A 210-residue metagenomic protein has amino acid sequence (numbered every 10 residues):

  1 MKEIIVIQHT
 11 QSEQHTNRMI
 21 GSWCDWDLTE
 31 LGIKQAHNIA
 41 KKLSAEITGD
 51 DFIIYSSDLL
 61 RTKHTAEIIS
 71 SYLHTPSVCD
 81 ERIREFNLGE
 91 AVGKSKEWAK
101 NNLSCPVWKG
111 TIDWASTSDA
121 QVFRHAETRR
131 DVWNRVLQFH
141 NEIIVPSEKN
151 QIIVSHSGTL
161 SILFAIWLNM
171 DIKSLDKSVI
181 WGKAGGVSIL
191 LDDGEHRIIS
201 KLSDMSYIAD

Functional and structural regions predicted by a protein language model:
M1-K2, I39, T75-C79, F86-K100 (+2 more regions): Acidic, low-complexity terminal tails and accessory targeting/binding regions of phosphate-metabolizing enzymes
I4, F52, S147-S157: Generic beta-sheet signal
I7-C79: Active-site-proximal alpha-helix that buttresses catalytic centers in soluble enzyme cores
T10, S157, M205: Active-site metal-binding loops of divalent metal-dependent hydrolases
S56-S57, N134, V154-S155: Short beta-strand scaffold positions
S71-R135, K201-S203: Phosphate-handling substructures
S157-S161, D193: GST superfamily/GST-like fold recognition
